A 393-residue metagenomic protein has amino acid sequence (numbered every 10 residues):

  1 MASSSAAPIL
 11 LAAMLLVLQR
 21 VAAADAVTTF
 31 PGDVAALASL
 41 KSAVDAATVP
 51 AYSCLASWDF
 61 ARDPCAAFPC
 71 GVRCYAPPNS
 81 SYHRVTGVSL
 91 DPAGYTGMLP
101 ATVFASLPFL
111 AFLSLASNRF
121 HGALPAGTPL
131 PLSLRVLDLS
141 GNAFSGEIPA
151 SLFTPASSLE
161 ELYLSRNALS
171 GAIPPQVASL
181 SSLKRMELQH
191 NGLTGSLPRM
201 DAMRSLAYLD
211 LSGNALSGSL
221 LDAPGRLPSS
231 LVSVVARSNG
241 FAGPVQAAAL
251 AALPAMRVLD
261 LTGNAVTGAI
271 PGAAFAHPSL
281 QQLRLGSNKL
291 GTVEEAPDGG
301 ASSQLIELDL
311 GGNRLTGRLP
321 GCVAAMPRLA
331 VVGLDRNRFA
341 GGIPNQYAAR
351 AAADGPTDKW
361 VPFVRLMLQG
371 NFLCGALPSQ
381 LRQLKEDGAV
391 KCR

Functional and structural regions predicted by a protein language model:
S3-G71: Surface-exposed cap/linker segments adjacent to membranes
P78-G127: LRR N-terminal entry segment and analogous cap-like coil->beta motifs
Y82, F104-L110, P129-L134, F153-L159 (+9 more regions): Leucine-rich repeat
A93, L115-N118, L139-N142, L164-N167 (+8 more regions): Consensus "Asn ladder" position of solenoid repeat domains
L99-F104, A123-G127, I148-F153, S170-P175 (+9 more regions): The feature encodes a structural signal of leucine-rich repeats
F112, A116-S170, V177, K184: Right-handed parallel beta-helix
S217, S229-A274, Q281-S287: Acidic, glycine-rich loop-and-beta core segments that form the ion-binding/anion-interacting portion of active sites
V361-R393: Leucine-rich solenoid repeat scaffolds
